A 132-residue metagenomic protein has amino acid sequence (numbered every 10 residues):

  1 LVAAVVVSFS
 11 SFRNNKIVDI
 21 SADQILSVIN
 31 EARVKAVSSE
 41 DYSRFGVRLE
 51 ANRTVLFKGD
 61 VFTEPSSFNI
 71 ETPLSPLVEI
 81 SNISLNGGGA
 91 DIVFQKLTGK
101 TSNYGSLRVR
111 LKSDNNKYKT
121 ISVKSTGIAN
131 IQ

Functional and structural regions predicted by a protein language model:
A4-Q132: N-terminal helix-rich module
